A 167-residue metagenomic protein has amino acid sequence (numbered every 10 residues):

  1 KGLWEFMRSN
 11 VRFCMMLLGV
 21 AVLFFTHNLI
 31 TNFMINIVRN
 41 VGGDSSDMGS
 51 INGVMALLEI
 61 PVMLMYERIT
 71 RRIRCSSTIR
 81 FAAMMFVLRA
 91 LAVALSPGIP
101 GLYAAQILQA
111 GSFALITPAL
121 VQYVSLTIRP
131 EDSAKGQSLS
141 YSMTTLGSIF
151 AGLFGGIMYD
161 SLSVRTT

Functional and structural regions predicted by a protein language model:
K1-L17: Juxtamembrane intracellular "pre-TM" segments in multi-pass secondary transporters
N32-M48: Short amphipathic helix-loop junctions that connect adjacent transmembrane helices in Major Facilitator Superfamily/SLC
S45-S46, I128-S140: Loop-to-transmembrane helix entry/capping segments in MFS-fold secondary transporters and related SLC/MFSD carriers
V62-R74, Y159-D160: Helix-to-loop junctions at the C-terminal end of transmembrane segments in multipass secondary transporters
S77-A92: Structural signature of the two symmetry-related core transmembrane helices
A94-A105: Helix-loop junctions at membrane interfaces in 12-TM secondary transporters
L115-I128: Intracellular juxtamembrane helix-capping segments at the cytosolic ends of symmetry-related transmembrane helices
I157-T167: A membrane-interface helix-boundary motif in multi-pass transporters
